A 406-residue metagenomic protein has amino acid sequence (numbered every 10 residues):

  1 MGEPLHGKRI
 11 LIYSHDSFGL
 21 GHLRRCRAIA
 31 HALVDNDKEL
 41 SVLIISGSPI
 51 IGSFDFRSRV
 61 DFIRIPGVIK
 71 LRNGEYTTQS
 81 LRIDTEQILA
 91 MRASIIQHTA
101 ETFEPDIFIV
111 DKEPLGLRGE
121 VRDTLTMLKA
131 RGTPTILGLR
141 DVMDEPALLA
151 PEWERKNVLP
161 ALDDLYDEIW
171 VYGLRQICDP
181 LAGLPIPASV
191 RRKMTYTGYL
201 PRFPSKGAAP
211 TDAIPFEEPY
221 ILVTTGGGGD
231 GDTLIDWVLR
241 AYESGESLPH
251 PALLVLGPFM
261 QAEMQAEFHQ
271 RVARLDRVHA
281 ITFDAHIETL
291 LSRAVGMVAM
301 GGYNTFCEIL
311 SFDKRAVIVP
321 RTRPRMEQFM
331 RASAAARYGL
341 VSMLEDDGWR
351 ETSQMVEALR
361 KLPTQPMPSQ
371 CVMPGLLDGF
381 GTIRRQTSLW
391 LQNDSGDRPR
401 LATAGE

Functional and structural regions predicted by a protein language model:
H6-R9, S14, A32-Q87, M91-A93: Conserved nucleotide-sugar phosphate-binding/catalytic loop shared by glycosyltransferases and other
S14-R27, I50-I51, G231-D232: A short, glycine/small-residue-rich beta-strand->loop->alpha-helix junction that serves as a flexible
A30, L184, Y199-G296, G348: Donor-nucleotide binding loops and adjacent catalytic segments primarily of GT-B fold Leloir glycosyltransferases
I96-R118: Short N-terminal targeting/anchoring amphipathic segment
L139-T233, F259-A262: A nucleotide-sugar donor-handling region in carbohydrate enzymes
H286-M330: A donor-sugar binding/catalytic signature common to diverse glycosyltransferases and related nucleotide-sugar
R323-A358: Change "using UDP/GDP/dTDP sugars" to "using nucleotide sugars
Q354-E406: C-terminal amphipathic helix plus adjacent low-complexity, charged tail appended to glycosyltransferase catalytic
